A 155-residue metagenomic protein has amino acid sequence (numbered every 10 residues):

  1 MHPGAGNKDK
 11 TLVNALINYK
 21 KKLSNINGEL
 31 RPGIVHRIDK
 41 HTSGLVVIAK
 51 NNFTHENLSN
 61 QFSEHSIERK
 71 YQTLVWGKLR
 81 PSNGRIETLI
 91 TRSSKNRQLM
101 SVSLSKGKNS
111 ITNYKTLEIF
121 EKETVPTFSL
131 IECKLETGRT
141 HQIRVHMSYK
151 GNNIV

Functional and structural regions predicted by a protein language model:
M1-S94: RNA pseudouridine synthases
H2-P3, A49, M100-V102, I131 (+1 more regions): Thr-Gly-centered strand-to-loop micro-motif
D9-L16, T54, S63, T88 (+2 more regions): Pseudouridine synthase
K40, R80-P81, K95, E118-T124 (+2 more regions): Short, conserved beta-turn/loop elements at beta-strand boundaries and strand-helix junctions
I67, S82, K108, V125-T127 (+1 more regions): Residue-level preference for beta-strand/loop junctions
V75, N113-T116, I154: Conserved hydrophobic positions within beta-strands
S103-T112: Short coil-to-beta-strand transition motifs
